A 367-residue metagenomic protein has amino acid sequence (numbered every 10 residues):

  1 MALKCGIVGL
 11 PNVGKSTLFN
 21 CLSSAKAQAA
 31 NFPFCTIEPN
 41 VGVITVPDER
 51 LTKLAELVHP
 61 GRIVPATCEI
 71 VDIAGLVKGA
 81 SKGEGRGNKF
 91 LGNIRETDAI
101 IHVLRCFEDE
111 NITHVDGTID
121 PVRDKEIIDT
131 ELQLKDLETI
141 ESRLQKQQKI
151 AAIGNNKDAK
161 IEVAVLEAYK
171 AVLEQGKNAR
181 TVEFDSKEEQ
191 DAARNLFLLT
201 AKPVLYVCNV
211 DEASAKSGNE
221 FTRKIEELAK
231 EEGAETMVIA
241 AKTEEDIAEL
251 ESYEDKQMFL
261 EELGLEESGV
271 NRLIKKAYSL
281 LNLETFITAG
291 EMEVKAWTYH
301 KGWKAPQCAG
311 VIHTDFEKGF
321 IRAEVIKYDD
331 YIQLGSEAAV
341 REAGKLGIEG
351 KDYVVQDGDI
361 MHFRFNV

Functional and structural regions predicted by a protein language model:
M1-T113, V122, E141, Q147: Conserved G1/Walker A P-loop phosphate-binding module
A2-V8, V13, F19, K146-V354 (+2 more regions): C-terminal-of-GTPase-core extension/linker across diverse P-loop GTPases
S24-A25, R50-L51, G75-V77, R105-N111 (+5 more regions): Conserved nucleotide-binding/hydrolysis micro-motifs of P-loop NTPases
A30-N31, I112-D116, G218-E220, L250: Short amphipathic alpha-helical segments
L57, I100-V103, E131, R143 (+3 more regions): Amphipathic, soluble alpha-helical interaction motifs
L76-G83, G117-L132, A151-K157, A213 (+1 more regions): Flexible beta-alpha connector loops of hexameric P-loop NTPases
N88-K89, R95, A99-H102, F107-K135 (+3 more regions): Switch/coupling subdomain of P-loop NTPase systems
E96, Q356-D357: Short, flexible surface segments
